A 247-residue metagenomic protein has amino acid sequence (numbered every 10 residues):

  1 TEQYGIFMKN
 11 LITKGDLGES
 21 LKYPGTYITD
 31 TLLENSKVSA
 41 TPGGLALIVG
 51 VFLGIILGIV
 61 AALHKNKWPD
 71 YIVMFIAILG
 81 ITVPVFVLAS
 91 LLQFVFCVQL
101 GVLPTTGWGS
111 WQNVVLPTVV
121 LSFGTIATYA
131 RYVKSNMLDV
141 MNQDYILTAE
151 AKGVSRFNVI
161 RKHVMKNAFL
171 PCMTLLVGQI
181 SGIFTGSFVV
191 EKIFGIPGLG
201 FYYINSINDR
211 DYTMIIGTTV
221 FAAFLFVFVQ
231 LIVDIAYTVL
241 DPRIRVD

Functional and structural regions predicted by a protein language model:
T1-G5, F96, L100-L116: Hydrophobic alpha-helical transmembrane segments of membrane transport/permease proteins and related membrane-embedded
T1-L53: An internal, D/E-rich "acidic patch" concept
L11, F75-P104, V120-S122: Membrane-water interface segments at the C-terminal ends of transmembrane alpha-helices in multi-pass inner-membrane
E19, Y23, P104-T105, V246: Generic structural "secondary-structure junction" signal
S20, L91, D234: Residues that scaffold the ATP/ADP-binding catalytic core of kinase and kinase-like folds
S36-P69, V85, W108-D247: Alpha-helical transmembrane segments of integral membrane proteins, especially multi-pass inner/plasma-membrane
